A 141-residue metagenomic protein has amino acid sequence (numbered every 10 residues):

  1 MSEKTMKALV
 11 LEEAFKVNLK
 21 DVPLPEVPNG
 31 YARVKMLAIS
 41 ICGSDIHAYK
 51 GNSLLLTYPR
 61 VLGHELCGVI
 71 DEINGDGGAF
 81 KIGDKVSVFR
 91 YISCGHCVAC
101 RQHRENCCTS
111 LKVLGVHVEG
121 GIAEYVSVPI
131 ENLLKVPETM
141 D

Functional and structural regions predicted by a protein language model:
E3-L9: Short structural boundary motif marking the start of a folded domain
T5, V17, Y31-R33: Intrinsic-disorder/low-complexity, polar/charged segments enriched in Ser/Thr/Lys/Arg/Asp/Glu/Gln
E12, L24, T57-G63, L114-V118 (+1 more regions): Short Gly/Pro-enriched turn/cap motifs at secondary-structure boundaries
F15-L19, G43-S44: Short N-terminal binding/cap micro-motifs at the start of the first secondary-structure element
P25-I39, N52-V98, N132-T139: Glycine-rich beta-strand-centered segment in the early N-terminal region that forms part of a ligand/cofactor-binding
S44-K50: Cytochrome P450 core scaffold surrounding the K-helix E-X-X-R motif and the conserved "meander" helix-loop region
C94-D141: NAD(P)H dinucleotide-binding glycine-rich loop of Rossmann-like/cofactor-binding domains, especially the beta1-alpha1
